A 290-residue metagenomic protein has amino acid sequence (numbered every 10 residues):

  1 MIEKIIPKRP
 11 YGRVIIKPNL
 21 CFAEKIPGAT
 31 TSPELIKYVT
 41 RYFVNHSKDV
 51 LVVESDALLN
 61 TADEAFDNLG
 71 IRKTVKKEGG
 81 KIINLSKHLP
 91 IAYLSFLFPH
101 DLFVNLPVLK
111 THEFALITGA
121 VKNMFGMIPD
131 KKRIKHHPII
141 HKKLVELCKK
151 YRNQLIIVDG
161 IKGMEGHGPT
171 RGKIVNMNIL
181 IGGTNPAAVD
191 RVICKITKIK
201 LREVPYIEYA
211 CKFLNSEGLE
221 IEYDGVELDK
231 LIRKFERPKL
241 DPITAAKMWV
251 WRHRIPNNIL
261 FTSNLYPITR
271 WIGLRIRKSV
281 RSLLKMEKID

Functional and structural regions predicted by a protein language model:
M1-D290: N-terminal and secondary-structure boundary signal
